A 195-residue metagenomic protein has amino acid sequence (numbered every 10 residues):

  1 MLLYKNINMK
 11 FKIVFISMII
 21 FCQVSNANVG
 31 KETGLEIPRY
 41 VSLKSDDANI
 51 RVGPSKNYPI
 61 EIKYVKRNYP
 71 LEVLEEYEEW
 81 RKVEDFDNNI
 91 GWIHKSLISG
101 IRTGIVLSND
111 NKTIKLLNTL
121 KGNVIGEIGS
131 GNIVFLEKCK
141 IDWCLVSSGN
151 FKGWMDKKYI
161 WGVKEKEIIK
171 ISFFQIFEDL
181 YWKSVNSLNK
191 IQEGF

Functional and structural regions predicted by a protein language model:
M1-M9: N-terminal secretory signal peptides that target proteins for export/translocation
F11-F21: Sec-dependent N-terminal signal peptides
A27-V52, K63-R67, L74-Y77, R81-D87 (+5 more regions): SH3-family beta-barrel domains
K56: Extracytoplasmic Gram-positive cell-surface binding/anchoring modules and repeats
